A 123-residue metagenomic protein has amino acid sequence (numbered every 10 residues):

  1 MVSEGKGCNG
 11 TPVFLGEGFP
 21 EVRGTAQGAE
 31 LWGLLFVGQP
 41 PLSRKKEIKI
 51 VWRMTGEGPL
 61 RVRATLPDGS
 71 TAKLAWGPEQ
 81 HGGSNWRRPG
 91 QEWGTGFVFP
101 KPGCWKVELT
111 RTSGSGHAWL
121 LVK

Functional and structural regions predicted by a protein language model:
M1-P100, C104-K123: Contiguous segments within soluble domain cores/interaction surfaces
